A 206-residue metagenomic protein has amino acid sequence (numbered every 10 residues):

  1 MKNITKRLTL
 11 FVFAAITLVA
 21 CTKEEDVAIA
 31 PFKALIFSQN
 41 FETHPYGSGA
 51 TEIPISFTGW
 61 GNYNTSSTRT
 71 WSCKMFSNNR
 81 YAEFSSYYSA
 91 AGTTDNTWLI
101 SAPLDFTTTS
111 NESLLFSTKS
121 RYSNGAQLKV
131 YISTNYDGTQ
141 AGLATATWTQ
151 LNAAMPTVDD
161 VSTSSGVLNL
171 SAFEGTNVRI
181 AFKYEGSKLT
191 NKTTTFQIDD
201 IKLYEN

Functional and structural regions predicted by a protein language model:
K2-K6, A15-H44, E205: Bacterial Sec-dependent N-terminal signal peptides
F41, L99-S101, F106-R121, L128-I132 (+2 more regions): Extracellular beta-strand-rich recognition modules
T43-F84: Extracellular glycan-recognition surfaces and repeat-rich motifs
H44-S48, T134-T139, E185-S187: Acidic glycine-/aspartate-rich tracts in secreted/extracellular proteins
E83-T97, M155-S162: Extracellular beta-rich ligand/substrate-recognition surface
A91-T109, S113, T163-V167, T193 (+1 more regions): Short beta-strands within extracellular/lumenal beta-sheet-rich domains
L115-N152: Extracellular ligand-binding interfaces
N152-N206: Terminal, low-complexity interaction segments
